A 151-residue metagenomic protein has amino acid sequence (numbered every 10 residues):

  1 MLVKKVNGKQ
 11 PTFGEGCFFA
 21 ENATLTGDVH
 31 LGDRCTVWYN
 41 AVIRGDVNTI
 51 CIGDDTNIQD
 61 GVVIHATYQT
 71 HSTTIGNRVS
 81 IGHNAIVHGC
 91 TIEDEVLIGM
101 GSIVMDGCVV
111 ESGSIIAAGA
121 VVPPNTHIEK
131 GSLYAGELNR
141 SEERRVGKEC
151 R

Functional and structural regions predicted by a protein language model:
M1-F13, F18, D46-V63, T67 (+2 more regions): Glycine-rich hexapeptide-repeat left-handed beta-helix
M1-K5, A23-D28: Short N-terminal helix-initiation segments at or just after the protein's N-terminus
V37-Y39, H83-N84: Short, low-complexity, polar/charged sequence segments that are solvent-exposed and flexible
